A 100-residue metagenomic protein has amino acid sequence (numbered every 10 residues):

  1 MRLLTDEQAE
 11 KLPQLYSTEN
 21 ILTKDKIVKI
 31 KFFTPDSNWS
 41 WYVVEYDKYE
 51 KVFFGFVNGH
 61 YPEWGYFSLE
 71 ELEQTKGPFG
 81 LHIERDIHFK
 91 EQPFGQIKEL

Functional and structural regions predicted by a protein language model:
M1-L100: Catalytic phosphate/metal-binding cores of nucleic-acid and nucleotide-processing enzymes, i.e., regions that mediate
